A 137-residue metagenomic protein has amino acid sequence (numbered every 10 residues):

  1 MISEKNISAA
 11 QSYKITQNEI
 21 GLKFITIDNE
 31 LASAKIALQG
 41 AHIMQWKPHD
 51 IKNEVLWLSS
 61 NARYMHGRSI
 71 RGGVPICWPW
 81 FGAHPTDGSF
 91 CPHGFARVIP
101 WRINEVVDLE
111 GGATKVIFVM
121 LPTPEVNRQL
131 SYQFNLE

Functional and structural regions predicted by a protein language model:
M1-L136: Surface-exposed acidic/polar loop and edge beta-strand patches at domain peripheries
